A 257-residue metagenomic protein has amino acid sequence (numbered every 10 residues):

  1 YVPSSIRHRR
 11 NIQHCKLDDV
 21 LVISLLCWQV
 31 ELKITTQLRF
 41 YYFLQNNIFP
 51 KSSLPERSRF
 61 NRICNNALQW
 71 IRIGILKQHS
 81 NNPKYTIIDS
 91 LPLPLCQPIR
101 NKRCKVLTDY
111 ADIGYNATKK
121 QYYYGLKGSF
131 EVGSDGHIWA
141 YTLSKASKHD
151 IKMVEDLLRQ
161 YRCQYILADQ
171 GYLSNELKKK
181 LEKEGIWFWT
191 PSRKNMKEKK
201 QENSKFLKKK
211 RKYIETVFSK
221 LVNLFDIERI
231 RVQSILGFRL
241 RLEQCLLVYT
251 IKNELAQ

Functional and structural regions predicted by a protein language model:
Y1-Q257: Short alpha-helical elements
